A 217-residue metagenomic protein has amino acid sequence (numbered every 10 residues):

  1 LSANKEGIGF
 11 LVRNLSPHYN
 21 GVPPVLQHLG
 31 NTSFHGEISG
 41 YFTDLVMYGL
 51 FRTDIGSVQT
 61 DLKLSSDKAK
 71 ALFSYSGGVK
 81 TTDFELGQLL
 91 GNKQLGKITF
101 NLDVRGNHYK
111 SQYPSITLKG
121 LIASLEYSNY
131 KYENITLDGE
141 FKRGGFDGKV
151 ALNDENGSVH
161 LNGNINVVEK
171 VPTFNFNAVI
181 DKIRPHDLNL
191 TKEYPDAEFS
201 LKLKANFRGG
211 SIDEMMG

Functional and structural regions predicted by a protein language model:
L1-G217: Interface amphipathic segments
